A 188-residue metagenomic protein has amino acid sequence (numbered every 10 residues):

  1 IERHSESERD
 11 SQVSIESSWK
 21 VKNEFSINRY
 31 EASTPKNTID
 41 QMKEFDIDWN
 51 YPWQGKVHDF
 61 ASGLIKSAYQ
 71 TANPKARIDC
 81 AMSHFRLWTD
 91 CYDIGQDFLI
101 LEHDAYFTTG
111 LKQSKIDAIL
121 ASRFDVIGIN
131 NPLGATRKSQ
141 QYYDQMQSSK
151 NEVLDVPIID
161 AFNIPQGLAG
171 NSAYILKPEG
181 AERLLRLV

Functional and structural regions predicted by a protein language model:
I1-L101, A105-V188: An acidic/histidine-cluster motif and surrounding catalytic segment that typifies divalent-metal-assisted enzyme active
